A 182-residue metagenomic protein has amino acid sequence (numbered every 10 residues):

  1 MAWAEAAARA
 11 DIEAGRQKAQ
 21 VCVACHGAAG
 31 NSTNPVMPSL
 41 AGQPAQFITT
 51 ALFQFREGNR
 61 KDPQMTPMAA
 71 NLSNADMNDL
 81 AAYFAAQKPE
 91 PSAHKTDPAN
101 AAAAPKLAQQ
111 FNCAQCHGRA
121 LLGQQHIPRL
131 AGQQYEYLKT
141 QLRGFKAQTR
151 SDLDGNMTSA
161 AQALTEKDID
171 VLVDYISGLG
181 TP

Functional and structural regions predicted by a protein language model:
M1-A10, F53, E57, S177-P182: N-terminal export/targeting leaders of redox proteins
A2-A6, P35, L40, K88-S92: His/Cys-centered metal/cofactor-coordination and adjacent catalytic loops
A7-A29, S92, T96-R119, Q134: Sequence/structural segment immediately N-terminal to covalent heme-attachment motifs in c-type and related
I12, R16, G30-K61, T66-N71 (+4 more regions): Gly/Gly-Pro-rich "capping" loops immediately C-terminal to redox-active cysteine motifs in periplasmic/lumenal
E13, Q17-Q20, Q46, T50 (+8 more regions): Solvent-exposed, polar/charged alpha-helical surfaces in well-ordered, non-transmembrane soluble domains, broadly
V21, Q54, Y83-A86, Q110 (+2 more regions): Residues within well-ordered alpha-helical secondary structure of globular protein domains
N31-S32, N59-K61, A86-A99, A114 (+3 more regions): Inter-heme linker and motif-flanking segments adjacent to c-type heme-binding CXXCH motifs in c-type cytochromes
A70-S92, E136, Q162-P182: C-terminal capping alpha-helices of c-type cytochrome domains
